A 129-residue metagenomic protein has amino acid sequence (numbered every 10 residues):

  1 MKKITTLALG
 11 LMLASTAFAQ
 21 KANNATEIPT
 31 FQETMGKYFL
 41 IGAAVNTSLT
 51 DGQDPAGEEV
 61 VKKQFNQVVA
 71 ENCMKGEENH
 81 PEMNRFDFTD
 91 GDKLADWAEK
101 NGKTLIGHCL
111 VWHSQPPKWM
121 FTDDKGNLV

Functional and structural regions predicted by a protein language model:
M1-N23: Bacterial Sec-dependent N-terminal signal peptides
K3, L40, T104: Residues at the starts of beta-strands that form the adenosine-phosphate
T6-A8, N46-T47, D87, P117 (+1 more regions): Alpha-helix initiation/capping motif
K21-G57, V61-Q67, E71: Boundary/entry segment of secreted carbohydrate-active catalytic domains
T26-F31, K63, Q67-P81, D90-V129: Substrate-binding cleft and catalytic face of glycoside hydrolase catalytic domains, especially the flexible beta-alpha
A44-P55, G76-T89: Acidic-and-aromatic substrate-binding clefts and catalytic sites of carbohydrate-active enzymes
